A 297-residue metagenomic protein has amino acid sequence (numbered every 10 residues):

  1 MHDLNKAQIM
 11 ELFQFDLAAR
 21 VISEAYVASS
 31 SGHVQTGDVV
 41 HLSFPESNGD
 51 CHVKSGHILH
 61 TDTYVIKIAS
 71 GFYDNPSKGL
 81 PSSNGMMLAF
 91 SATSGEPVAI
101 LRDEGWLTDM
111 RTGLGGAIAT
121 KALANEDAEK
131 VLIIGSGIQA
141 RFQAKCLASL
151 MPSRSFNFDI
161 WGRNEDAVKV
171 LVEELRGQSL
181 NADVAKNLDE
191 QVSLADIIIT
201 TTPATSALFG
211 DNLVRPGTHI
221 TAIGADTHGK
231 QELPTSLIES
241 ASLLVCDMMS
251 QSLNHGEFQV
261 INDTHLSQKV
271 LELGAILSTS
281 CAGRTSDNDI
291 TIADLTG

Functional and structural regions predicted by a protein language model:
M1-D109, G115-A117, A124-D127: N-terminal ligand-binding/catalytic initiation module
K6-I9, G229-G297: Adenosine-phosphate binding glycine-rich loop
G115-G116, I138-S149, N181-K186, T201-A207: Active-site glycine-rich loop that binds ribose-phosphate moieties when present
G116, D127-A148, W161-A167: Glycine-rich adenosine-cofactor-binding loop
L123-K130, R154, R215-P216: Short helix-loop-beta connector
K130, S155-F158, N181, L243: Residues at the starts of beta-strands that form the adenosine-phosphate
L150-R176: NAD(P)-binding Rossmann-fold cofactor-contacting core
Q178-T264: Rossmann-like adenosine-cofactor binding region
